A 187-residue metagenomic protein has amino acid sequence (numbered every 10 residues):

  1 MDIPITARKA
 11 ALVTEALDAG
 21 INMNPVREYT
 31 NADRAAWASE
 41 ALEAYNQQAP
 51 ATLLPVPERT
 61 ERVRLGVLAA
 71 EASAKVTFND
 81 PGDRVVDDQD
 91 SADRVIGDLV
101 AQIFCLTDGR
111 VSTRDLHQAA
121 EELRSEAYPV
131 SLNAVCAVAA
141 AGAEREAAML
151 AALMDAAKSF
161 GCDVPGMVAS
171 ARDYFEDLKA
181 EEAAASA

Functional and structural regions predicted by a protein language model:
M1-S91, G109, L116-A141, D173-A187: Extended low-complexity intrinsically disordered regions
D88-A120, G142-V168: An amphipathic alpha-helical micro-motif enriched in hydrophobic residues with embedded/adjacent acidic residues
